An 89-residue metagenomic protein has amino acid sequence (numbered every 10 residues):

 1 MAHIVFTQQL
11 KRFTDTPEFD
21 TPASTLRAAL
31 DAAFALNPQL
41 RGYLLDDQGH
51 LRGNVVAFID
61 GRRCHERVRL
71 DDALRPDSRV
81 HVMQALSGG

Functional and structural regions predicted by a protein language model:
M1-G88: Ubiquitin-like/PB1-type beta-grasp interaction modules and other compact soluble beta-rich domains
